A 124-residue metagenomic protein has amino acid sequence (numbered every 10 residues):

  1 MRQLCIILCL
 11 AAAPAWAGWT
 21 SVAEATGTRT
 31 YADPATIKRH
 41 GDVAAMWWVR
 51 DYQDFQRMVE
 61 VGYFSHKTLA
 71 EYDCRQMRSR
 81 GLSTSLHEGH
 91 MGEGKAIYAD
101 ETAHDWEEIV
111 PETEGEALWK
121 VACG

Functional and structural regions predicted by a protein language model:
L4-A13: Sec-dependent N-terminal signal peptides
A15-G124: N-terminal secretory-pathway/extracellular module detecting exported/lumenal segments and adjacent signal-anchor/first
